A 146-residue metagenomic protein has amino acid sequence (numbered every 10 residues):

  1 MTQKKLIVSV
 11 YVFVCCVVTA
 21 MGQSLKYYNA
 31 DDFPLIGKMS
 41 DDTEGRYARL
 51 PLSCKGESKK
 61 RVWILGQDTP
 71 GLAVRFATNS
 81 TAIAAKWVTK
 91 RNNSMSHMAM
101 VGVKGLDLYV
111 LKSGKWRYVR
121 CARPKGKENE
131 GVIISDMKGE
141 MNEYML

Functional and structural regions predicted by a protein language model:
T2, L6, A20-L146: N-terminal secretory targeting modules
S9-V17: Bacterial N-terminal signal peptides
